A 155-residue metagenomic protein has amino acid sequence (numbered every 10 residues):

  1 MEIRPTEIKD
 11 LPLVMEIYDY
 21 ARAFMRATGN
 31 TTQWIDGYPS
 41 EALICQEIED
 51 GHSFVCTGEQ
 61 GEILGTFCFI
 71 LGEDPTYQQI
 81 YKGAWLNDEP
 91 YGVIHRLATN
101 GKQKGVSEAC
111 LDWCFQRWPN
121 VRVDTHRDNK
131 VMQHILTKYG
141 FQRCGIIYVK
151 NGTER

Functional and structural regions predicted by a protein language model:
E2-E16: A short beta-loop-alpha structural element at the N-terminal edge of CoA-dependent acyl/N-acetyltransferase catalytic
R22-A42: Conserved GNAT-fold acetyl-CoA-binding loop/helix
V55, E62-E73: Conserved beta-strand in the GNAT
C68-K102: Conserved acyl-donor/pantetheine-binding loop and adjacent beta-alpha core of acyl/acetyltransferases and related
T99-Q116, Q133-K138: Conserved acetyl-CoA-binding loop-helix of GNAT-fold acetyltransferases
R117-D128: Conserved GNAT acetyl-CoA-binding A-motif
D124, Q142-R155: Conserved catalytic-core motifs of GNAT/GCN5-like acyltransferases
D128-I146: Conserved active-site alpha-helix within GNAT-family acetyltransferase domains
